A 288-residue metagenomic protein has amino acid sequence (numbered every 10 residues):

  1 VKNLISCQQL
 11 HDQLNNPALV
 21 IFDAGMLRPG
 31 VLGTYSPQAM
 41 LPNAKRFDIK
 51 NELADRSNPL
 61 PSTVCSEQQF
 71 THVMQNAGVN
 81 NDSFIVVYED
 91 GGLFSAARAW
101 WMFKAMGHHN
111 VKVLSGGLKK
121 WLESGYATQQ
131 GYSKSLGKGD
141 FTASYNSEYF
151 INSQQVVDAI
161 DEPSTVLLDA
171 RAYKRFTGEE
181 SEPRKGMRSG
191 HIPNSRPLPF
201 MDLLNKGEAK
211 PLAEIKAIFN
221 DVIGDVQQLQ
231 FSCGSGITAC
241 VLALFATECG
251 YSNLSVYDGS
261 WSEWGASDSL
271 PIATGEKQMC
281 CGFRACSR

Functional and structural regions predicted by a protein language model:
V1-R288: Cytosolic catalytic domains that perform sulfur/thiol-centered chemistry
